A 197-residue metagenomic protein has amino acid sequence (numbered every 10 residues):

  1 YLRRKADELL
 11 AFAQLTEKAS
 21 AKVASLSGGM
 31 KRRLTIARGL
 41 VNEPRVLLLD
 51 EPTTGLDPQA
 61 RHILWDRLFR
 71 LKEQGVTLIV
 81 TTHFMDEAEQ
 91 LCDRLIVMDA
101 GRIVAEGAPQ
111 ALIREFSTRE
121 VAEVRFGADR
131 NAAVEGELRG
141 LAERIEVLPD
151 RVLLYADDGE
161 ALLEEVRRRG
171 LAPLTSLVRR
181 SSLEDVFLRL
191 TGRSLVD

Functional and structural regions predicted by a protein language model:
Y1-K18: Conserved ABC ATPase "signature" region
I36: Hydrophobic anchor residue at the start of the ABC signature
V41-R45: A short, proline-enriched helix->beta-strand linker immediately N-terminal to the Walker B motif in ABC-type P-loop
L47-D50: Catalytic Walker B motif of ABC-type/P-loop ATPase nucleotide-binding domains
T53-T54: Short loop immediately C-terminal to the Walker-B catalytic DE motif in ABC-type ATPase nucleotide-binding domains
P58-A60, H83: Helix N-cap at the start of a conserved alpha-helix in ABC-type nucleotide-binding domains
W65-D157: ABC transporter nucleotide-binding domain
